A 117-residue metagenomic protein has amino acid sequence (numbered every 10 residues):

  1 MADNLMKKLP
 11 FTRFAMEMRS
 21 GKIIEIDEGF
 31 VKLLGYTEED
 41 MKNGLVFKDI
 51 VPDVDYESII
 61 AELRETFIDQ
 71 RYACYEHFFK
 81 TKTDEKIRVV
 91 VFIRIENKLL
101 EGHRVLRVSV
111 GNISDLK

Functional and structural regions predicted by a protein language model:
M1-E28, E39: Sensory modules in modular signal-transduction proteins
A15, L63, E76, T81 (+2 more regions): Sensory input modules used in signal transduction, predominantly PAS/LOV/GAF but also related non-catalytic regulatory
E28, G44-L45, Y75, K82: Structural detector for helix-capping/boundary residues
F30-K42: PAS/PAS-like sensory domain cap-loop motif
K42-V54: PAS-family sensory/regulatory domains
P52-R64: PAS/Per-ARNT-Sim sensory domains
I68-R71, Y75-V91, E101-R104: Per-ARNT-Sim (PAS) sensory domains and their PAS-associated C-terminal
V91-V108, I113-D115: Short loop/turn elements at sensory-signaling interfaces that couple input to output
